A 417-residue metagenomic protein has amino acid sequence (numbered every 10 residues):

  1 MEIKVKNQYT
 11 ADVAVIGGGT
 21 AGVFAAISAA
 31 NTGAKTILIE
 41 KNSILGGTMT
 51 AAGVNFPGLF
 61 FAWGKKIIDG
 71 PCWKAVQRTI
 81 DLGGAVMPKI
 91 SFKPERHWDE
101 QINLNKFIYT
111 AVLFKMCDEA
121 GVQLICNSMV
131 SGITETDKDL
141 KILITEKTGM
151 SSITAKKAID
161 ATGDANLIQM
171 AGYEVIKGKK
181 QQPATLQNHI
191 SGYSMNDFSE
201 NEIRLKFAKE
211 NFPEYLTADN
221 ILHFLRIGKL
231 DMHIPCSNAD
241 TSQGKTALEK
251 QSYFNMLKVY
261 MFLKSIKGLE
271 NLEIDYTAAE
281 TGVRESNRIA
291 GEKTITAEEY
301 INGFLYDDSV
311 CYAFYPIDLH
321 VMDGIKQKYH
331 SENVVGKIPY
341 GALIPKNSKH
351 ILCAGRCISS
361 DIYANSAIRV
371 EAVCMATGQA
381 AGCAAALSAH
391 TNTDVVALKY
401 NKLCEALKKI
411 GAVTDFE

Functional and structural regions predicted by a protein language model:
N7-G19: Beta1/beta-strand and adjacent pyrophosphate-binding region of the FAD-binding site in flavoprotein oxidoreductases
A14-I16, A25, A30: Membrane-embedded transmembrane-helix bundle of lipid-linked glycan/lipid transferases
G22: N-terminal Rossmann-fold NAD(P) dinucleotide-binding loop
S28, A34-K35, E40-G132, T185 (+1 more regions): Conserved N-terminal/central alpha/beta ligand/cofactor-binding core
T48-T50, T110, M150-K157, T162-E417: Flavin (FAD/FMN)-binding glycine-rich loop and adjacent Rossmann-like elements that form
T134-S152: Conserved beta-strand-loop-beta-strand element in the redox core of flavoprotein oxidoreductases
